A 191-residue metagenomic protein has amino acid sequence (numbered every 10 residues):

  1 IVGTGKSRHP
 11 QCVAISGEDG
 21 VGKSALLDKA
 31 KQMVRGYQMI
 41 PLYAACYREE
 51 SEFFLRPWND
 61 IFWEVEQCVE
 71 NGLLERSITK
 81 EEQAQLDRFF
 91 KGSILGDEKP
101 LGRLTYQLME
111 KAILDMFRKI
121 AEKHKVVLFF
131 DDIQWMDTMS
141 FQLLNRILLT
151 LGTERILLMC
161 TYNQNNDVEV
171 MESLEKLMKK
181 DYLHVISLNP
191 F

Functional and structural regions predicted by a protein language model:
I1-F191: Key residue(s) within conserved catalytic/signature motifs
